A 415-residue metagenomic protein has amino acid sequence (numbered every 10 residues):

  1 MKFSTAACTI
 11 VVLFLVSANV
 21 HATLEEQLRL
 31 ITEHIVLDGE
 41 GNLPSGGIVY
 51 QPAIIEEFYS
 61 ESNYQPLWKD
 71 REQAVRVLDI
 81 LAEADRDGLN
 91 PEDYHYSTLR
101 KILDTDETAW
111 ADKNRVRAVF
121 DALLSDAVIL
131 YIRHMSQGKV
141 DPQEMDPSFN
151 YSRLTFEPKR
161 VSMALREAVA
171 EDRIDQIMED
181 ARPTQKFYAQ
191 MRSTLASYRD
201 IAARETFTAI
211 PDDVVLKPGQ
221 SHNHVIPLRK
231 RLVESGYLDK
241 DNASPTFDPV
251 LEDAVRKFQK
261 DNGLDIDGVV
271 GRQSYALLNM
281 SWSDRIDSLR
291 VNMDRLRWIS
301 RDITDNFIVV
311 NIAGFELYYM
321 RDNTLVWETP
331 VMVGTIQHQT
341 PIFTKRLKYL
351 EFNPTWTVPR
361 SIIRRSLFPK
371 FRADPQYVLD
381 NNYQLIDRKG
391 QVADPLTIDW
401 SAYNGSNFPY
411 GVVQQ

Functional and structural regions predicted by a protein language model:
M1-T5: Positively charged n-region of N-terminal signal peptides that target proteins for export
A7-V16: Bacterial N-terminal signal peptides
A18-Q51, F58, D126-I129, F149 (+2 more regions): Well-ordered beta-sheet/strand-loop patches within structured domains
T23-P158, S162-M163: Cationic-aromatic interfacial patches
